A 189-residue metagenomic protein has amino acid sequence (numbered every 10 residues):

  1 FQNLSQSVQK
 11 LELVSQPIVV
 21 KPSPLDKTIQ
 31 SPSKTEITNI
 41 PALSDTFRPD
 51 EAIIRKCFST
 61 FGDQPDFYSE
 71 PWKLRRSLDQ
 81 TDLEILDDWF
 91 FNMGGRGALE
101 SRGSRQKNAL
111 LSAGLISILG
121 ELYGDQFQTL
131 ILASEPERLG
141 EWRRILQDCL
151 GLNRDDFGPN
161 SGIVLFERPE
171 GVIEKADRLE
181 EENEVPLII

Functional and structural regions predicted by a protein language model:
F1-K27: Heptad-repeat coiled-coil alpha-helices
Q2-V8, S44-F47, F61-Q64: Short intrinsically disordered, low-complexity coil segments enriched in acidic
V8, I37-I40, S44, E51-F58: Intrinsically disordered, low-complexity regions
P17-T46: Long, low-complexity intrinsically disordered regions
R48-I189: Long mid-to-C-terminal scaffolding/interaction modules that assemble large complexes
